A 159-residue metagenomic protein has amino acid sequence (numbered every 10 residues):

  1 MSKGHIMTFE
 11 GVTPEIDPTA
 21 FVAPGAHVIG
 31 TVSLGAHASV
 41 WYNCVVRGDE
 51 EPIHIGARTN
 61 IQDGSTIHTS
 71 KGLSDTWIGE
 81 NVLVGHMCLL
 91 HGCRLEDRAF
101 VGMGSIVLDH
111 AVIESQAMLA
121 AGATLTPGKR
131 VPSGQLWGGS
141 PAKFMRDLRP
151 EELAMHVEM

Functional and structural regions predicted by a protein language model:
M1-I16, F21, N43, D49-I78 (+1 more regions): Glycine-rich hexapeptide-repeat left-handed beta-helix
F21-A23, H27: Mature N-terminal segment immediately following signal peptide/propeptide cleavage in secreted/periplasmic
P24, A36, A57: A cytosolic small-molecule/anion-sensing beta-strand core signal
H27-H37, V45: Short, contiguous, helix-prone interaction/anchoring segments in small proteins
